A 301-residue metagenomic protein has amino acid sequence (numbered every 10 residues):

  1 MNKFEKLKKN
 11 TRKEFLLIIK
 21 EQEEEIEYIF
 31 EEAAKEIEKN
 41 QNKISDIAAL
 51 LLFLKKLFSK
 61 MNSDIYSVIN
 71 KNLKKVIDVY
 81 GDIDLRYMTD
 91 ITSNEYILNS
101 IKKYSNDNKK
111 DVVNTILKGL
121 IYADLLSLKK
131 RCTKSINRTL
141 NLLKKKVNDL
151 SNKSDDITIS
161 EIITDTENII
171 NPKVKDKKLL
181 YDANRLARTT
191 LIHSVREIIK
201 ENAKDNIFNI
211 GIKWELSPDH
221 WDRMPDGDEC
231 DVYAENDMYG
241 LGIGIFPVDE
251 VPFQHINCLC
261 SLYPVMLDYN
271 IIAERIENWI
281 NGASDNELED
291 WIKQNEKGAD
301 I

Functional and structural regions predicted by a protein language model:
M1-D176, M266-I301: N-terminal leader/targeting and assembly helices and adjacent pre-domain segments
N171-E277: Acidic, glycine-rich two-metal-ion catalytic cores of nucleic acid-processing enzymes
